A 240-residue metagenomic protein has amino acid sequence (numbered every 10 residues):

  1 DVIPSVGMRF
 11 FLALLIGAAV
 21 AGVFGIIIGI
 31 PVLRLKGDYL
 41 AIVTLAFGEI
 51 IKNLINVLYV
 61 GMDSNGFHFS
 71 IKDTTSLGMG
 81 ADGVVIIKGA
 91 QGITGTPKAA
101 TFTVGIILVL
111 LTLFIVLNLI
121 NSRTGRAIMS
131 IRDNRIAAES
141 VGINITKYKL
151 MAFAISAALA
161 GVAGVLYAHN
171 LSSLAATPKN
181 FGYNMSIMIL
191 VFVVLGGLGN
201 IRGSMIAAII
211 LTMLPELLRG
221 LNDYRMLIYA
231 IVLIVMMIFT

Functional and structural regions predicted by a protein language model:
D1-T240: Transmembrane alpha-helices and adjacent helix-loop boundaries
